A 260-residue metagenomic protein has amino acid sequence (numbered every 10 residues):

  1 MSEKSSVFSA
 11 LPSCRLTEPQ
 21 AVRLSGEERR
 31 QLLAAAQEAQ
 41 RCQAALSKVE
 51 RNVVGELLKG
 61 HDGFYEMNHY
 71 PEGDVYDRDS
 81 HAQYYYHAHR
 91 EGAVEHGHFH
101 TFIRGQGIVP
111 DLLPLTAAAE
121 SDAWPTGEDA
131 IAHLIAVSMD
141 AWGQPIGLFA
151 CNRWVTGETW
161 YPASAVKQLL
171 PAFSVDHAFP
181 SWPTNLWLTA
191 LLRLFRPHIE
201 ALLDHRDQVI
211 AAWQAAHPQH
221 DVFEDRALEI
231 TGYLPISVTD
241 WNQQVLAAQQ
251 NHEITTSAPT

Functional and structural regions predicted by a protein language model:
M1, S9-P19, A163-H177: Flexible, D/E/H-enriched segments
M1-S2, T260: Initiator methionine at the very start of the polypeptide chain
S2-Y76: N-terminal domain-onset segments
P71-I146: Aromatic- and glycine-enriched beta-alpha-beta binding-site module
G92, R104-P110, G157, P162 (+4 more regions): Amphipathic alpha-helical interaction segments
E128, M139, I146-A178: Domain-level detector of nuclease and nuclease-like folds in predominantly extracellular/periplasmic contexts
P180-T260: Long, compositionally biased interface segments
